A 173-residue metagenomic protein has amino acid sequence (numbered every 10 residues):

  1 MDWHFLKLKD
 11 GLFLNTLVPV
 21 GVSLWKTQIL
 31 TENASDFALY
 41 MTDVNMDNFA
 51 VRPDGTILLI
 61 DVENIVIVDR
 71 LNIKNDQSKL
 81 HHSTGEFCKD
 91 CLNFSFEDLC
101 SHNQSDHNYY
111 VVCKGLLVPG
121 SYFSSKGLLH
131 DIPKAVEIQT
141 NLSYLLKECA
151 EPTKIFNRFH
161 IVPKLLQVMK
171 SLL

Functional and structural regions predicted by a protein language model:
M1-V22, D69: Conserved structural core of kinase catalytic domains
D2-L12, H81-S83, D90-F94: A solvent-exposed, charged loop/short amphipathic helix patch at secondary-structure junctions
F5-L8, V62-E63, L71-K74, V162: Short coil/turn segments at secondary-structure boundaries
L12, P19, L39, V44 (+3 more regions): Short, well-structured alpha-helical interface segments that form or flank functional binding sites
W25-E32, G120, A150: Protein kinase-like catalytic domain
T27-D61, V66-I67: Catalytic-loop of the protein kinase fold
P53, I67, E86-L173: Helical subdomain adjoining the active site within ATP-dependent kinase catalytic cores
N72-S83, C100-N103: Regulatory activation segment
